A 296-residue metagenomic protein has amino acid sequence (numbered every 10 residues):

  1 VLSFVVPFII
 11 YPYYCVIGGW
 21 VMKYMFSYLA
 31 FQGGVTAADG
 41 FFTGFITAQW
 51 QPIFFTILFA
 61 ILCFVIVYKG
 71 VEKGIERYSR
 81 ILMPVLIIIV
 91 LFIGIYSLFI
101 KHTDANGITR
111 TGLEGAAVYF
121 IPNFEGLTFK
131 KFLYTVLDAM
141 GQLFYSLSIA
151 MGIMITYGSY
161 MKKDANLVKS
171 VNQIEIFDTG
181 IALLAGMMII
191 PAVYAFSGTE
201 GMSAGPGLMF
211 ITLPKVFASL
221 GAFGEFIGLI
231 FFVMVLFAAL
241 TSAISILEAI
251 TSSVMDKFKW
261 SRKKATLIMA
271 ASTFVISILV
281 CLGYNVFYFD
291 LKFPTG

Functional and structural regions predicted by a protein language model:
V1-L2, C15-G74, H102-L137, S203-F210 (+1 more regions): Inter-helical loop and helix-membrane interface segments of multi-pass membrane transporters/permeases
V1-Y11, L58-L82, T156-N166, T251-K259: Membrane-water interface regions at transmembrane-helix termini and the short interhelical loops of multi-pass membrane
V1-Y11, Y28-Q32, G40-P52, R80-M83 (+3 more regions): Transmembrane-helix boundary/entry motifs in multi-pass membrane transporters
S3-L29, F55-K69, P84-L98, M188-P191 (+2 more regions): Hydrophobic core segments of alpha-helical transmembrane domains in multi-pass membrane transport and ion-translocation
G18, V71, G152-I153, I246: Hydrophobic/aromatic residues in alpha-helical transmembrane segments
Q49-F54, F177-L183, G228, F237-L240 (+1 more regions): Loop-to-transmembrane helix boundary motifs in multi-pass membrane proteins
R80-L240, I244, F258, K264-A265: Membrane-embedded translocation segments of transport machinery
